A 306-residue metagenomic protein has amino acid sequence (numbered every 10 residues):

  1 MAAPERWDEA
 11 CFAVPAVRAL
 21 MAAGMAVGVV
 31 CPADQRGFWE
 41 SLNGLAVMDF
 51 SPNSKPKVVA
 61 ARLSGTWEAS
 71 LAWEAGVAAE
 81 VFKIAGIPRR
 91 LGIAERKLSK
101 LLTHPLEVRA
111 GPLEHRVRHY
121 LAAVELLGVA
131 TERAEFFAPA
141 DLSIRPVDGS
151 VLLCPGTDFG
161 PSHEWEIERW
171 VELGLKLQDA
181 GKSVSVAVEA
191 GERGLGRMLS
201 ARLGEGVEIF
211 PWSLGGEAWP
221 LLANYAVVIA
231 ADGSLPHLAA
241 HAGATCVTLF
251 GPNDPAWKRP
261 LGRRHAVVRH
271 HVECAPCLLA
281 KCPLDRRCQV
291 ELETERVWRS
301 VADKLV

Functional and structural regions predicted by a protein language model:
M1-V306: Catalytic machinery of carbohydrate-active enzymes, primarily nucleotide-sugar-dependent glycosyltransferases
